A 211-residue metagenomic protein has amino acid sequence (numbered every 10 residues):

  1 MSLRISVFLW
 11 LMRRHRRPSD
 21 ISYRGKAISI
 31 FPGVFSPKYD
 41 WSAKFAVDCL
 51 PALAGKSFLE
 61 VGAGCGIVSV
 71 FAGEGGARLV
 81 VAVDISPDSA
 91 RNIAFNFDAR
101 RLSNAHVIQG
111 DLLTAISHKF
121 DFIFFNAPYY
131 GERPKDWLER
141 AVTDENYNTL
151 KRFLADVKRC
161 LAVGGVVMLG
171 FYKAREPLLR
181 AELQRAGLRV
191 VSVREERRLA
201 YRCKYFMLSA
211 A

Functional and structural regions predicted by a protein language model:
M1-D20: N-terminal auxiliary segments of SAM/dcSAM-dependent transferases
R13, K38-S42, G64, E145-R152: Short secondary-structure boundary/capping elements
S22, S29, M207-A211: Short, well-ordered beta-strand micro-motif
A27-I28, V34-S36, Y129-Y130: Active-site/binding-pocket entry motifs
F31-D48: Conserved SAM-binding loop and adjacent beta-strand
A43-I116, F122-F125, Y130-E132: Conserved SAM/SAH cofactor-binding pocket of Class I
D48, P87, L102, H106-S209: S-adenosylmethionine
